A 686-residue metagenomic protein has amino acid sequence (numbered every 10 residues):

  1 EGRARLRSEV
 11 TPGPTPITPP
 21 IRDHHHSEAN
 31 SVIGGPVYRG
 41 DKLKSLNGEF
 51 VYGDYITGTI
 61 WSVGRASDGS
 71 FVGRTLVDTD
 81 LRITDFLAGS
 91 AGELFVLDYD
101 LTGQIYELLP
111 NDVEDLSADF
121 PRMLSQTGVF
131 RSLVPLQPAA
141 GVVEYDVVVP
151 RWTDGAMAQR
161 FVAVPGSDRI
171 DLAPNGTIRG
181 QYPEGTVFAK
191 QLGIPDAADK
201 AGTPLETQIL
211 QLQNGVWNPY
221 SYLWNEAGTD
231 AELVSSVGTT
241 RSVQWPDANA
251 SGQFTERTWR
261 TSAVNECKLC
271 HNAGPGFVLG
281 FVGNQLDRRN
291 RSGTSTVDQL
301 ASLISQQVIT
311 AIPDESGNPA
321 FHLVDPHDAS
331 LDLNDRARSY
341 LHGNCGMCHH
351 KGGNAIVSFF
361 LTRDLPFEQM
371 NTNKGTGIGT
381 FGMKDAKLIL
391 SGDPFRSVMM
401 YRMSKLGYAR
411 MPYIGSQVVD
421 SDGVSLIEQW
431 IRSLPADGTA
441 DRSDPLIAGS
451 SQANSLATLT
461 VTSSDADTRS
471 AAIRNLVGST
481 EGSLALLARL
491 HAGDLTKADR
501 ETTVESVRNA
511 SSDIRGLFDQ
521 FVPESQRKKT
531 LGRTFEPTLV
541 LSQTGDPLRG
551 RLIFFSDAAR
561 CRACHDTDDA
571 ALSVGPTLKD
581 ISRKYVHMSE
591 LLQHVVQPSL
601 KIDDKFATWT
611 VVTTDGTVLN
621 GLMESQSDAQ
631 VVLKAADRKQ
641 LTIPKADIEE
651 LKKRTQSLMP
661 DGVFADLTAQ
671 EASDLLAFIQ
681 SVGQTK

Functional and structural regions predicted by a protein language model:
E1-G73, T102-Q104, L108-A118, K639: Beta-propeller domain segments
Y52, F95-L97: Residue position within the beta-strands of beta-propeller blades
G69-A91: Conserved blade-ending motifs and adjacent loop-strand segments that build the rim/top face of beta-propeller domains
D80-R82, G103, D199-D441, G545-R562 (+4 more regions): Sequence context surrounding c-type heme c attachment/ligation sites in exported
N111-V162: N-terminal pre-domain segments of enzymes
P326-D328, M403-V424, S470-V477, L487-R489 (+5 more regions): Axial heme c-ligation environment in periplasmic c-type cytochrome domains
A436-S556, I581-M588, T614, A636: Long, ordered, helix-rich scaffold segments
